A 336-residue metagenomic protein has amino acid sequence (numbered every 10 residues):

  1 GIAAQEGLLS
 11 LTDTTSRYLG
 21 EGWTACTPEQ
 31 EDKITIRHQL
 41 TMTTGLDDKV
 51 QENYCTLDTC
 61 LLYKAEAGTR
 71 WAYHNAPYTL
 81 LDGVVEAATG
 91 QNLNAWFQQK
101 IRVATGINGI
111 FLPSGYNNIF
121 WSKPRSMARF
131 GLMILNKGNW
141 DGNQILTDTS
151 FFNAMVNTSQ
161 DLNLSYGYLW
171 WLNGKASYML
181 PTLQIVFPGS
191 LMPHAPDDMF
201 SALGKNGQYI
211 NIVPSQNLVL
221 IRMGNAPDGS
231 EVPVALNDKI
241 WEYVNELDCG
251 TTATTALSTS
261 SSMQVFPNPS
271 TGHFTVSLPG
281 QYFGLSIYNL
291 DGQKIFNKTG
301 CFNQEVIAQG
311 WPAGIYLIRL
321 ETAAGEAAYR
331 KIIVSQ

Functional and structural regions predicted by a protein language model:
G1-L11, Q39, L81-V85, F130: Active-site SXXK
E6-M42, Q91-K123: Active-site helix/loop module of the DD-peptidase/beta-lactamase fold, centered on the serine-lysine SxxK catalytic
G7-T12, V50, V85-F97, G138-T147: Structural helix-adjacent loops and short alpha-helical linkers that scaffold large soluble proteins
G45-W121: Catalytic-site signature segments of enzymes, centered on catalytic residues
A95, R102-P214, P227-S230: Penicillin-binding protein/beta-lactamase superfamily catalytic region
Y178, N245-S261: Low-complexity, Pro/Thr/Ser/Gly/Ala-rich linker/spacer regions in secreted, extracellular modular proteins
M199-T251: Structured C-terminal helix/loop/strand segments within mature extracytoplasmic catalytic/sensor domains
L257-Q336: C-terminal outer-membrane/trafficking sorting elements
